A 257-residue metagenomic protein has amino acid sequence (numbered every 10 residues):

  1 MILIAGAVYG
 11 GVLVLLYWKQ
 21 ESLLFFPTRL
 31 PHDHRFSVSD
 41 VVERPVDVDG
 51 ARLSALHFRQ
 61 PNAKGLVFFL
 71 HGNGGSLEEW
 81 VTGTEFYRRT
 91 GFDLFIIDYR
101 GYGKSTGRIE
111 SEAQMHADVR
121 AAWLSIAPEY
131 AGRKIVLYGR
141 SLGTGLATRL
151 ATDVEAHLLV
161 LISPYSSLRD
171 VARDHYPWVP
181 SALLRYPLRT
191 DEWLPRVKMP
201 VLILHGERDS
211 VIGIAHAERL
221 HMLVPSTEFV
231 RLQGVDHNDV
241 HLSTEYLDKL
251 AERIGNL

Functional and structural regions predicted by a protein language model:
A5-D47: An N-terminal hydrophobic leader/cap segment in hydrolases
R52-S125, R133: Membrane-embedded segments
Y130-S141: Alpha/beta-hydrolase fold nucleophile elbow
A156, V160-D170, Y186, T190 (+1 more regions): Active-site nucleophile loop of the alpha/beta-hydrolase fold
V197-K198, I203-H205, D209: Short beta-strand/loop motif that positions the catalytic acidic residue of the alpha/beta-hydrolase fold
S210-H216: Conserved alpha/beta-hydrolase "acid-adjacent" motif
V235-E245: Catalytic histidine-centered segment of alpha/beta-hydrolase-like enzymes
S243-L257: Catalytic active-site module of serine/aspartate enzymes centered on a nucleophile-bearing elbow/loop
